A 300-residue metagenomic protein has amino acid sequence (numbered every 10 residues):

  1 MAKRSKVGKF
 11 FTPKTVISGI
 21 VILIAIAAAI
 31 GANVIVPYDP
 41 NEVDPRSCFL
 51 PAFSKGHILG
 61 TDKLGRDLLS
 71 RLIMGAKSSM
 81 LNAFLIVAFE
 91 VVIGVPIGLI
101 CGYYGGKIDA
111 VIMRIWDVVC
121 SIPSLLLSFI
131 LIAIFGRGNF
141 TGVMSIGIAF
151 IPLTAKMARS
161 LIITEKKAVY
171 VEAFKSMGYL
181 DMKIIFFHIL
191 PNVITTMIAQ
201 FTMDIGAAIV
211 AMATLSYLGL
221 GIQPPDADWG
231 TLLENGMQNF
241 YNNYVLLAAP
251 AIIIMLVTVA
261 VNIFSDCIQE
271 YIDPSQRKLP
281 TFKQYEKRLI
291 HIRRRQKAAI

Functional and structural regions predicted by a protein language model:
M1-Y38, I115, V193, A298: N-terminal signal-anchor/first transmembrane alpha helix
T12, A28-K63, L220-D226: Hydrophobic alpha-helical transmembrane segments of membrane transport/permease proteins and related membrane-embedded
I58, D62, L68, I93-G94 (+2 more regions): Generic hydrophobic transmembrane alpha-helix motif, especially the helices
T61-R66, Y103-Y104, A173-K183, F187-N192 (+1 more regions): Short helix-to-coil transition segments within interhelical loops that connect adjacent transmembrane helices
L68-Y103, V257: Transmembrane alpha-helix signature in integral membrane proteins
K77-I93, S128, M182-T214: Transmembrane alpha-helices
I132-I134, L161-I162, M203, A211-I253: Glycine-rich helix-loop "coupling/hinge" segments at transmembrane-helix boundaries in multipass transporters
T195, T202-M203, Y244-I300: C-terminal transmembrane helix and the adjacent membrane-cytosol boundary/short C-terminal tail of inner/organellar
